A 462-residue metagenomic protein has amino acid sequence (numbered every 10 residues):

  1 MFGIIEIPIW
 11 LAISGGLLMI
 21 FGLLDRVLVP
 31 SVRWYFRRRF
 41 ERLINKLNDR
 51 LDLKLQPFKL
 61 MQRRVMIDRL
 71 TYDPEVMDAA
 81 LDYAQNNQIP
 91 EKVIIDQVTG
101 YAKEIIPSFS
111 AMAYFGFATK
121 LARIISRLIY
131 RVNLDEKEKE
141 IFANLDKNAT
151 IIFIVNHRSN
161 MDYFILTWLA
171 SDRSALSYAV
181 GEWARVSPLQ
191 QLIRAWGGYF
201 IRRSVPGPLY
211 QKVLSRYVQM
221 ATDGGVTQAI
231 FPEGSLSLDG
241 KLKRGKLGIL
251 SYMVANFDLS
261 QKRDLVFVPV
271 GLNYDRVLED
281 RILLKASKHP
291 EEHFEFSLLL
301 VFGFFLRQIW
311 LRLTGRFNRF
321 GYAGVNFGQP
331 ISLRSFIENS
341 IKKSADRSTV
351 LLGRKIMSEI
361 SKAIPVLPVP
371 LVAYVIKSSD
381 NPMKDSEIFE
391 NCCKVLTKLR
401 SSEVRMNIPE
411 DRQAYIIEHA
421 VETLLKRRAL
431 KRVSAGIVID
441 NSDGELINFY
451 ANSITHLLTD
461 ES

Functional and structural regions predicted by a protein language model:
M1-A229, G234-S462: Membrane-interfacial terminal anchoring regions of lipid-handling membrane enzymes
